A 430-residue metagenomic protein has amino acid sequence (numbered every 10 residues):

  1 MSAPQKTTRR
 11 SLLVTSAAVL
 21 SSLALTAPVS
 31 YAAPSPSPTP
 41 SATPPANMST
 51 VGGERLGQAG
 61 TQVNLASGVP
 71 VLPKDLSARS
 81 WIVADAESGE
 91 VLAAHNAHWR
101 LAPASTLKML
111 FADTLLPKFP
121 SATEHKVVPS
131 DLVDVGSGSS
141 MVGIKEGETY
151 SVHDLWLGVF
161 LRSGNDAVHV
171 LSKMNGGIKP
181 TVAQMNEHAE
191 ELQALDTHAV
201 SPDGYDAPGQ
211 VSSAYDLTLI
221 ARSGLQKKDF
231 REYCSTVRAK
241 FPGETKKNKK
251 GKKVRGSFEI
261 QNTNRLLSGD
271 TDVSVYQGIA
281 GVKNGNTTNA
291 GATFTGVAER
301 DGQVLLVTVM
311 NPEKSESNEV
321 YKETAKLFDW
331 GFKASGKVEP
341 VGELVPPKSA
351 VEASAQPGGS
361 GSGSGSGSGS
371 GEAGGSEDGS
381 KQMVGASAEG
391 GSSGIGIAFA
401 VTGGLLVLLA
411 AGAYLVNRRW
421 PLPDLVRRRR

Functional and structural regions predicted by a protein language model:
M1, L25, S30-Y31, A353 (+2 more regions): N-terminal cationic amphipathic segment used for targeting or macromolecule association
S2-T8, V14-Y215, L219-G224, K228: Active-site-adjacent loops and short helices of periplasmic peptidoglycan-processing enzymes
R10-S11, M109, R300, R419: Hydrophobic alpha-helical segments, especially transmembrane helices and their immediate juxtamembrane helical caps
L12, A17-A18, T308, Q382: Residue-level marker of intrinsically disordered, low-complexity segments enriched for small/polar residues
D206-V211, D216, A221-R430: Domain-terminus/edge residues, biased toward the C-terminal soluble/receptor-binding domains of extracytoplasmic
